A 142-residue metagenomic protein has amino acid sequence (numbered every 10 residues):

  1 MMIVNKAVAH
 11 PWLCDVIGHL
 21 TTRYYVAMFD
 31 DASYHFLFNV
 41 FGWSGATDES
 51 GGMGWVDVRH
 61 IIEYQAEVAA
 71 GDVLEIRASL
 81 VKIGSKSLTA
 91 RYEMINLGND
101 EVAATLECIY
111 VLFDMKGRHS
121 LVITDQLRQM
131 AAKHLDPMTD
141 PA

Functional and structural regions predicted by a protein language model:
M1-E75, V81-T89, E93-A142: Terminal targeting signals and extreme-terminal segments of soluble enzymes
